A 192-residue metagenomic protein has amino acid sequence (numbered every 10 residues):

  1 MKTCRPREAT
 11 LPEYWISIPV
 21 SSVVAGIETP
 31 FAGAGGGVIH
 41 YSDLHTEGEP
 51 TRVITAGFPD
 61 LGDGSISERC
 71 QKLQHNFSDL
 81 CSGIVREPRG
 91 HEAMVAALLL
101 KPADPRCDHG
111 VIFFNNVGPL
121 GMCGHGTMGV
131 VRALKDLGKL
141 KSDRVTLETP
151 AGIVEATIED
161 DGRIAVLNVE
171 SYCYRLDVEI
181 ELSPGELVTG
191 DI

Functional and structural regions predicted by a protein language model:
W15-R175: A glycine-rich beta-to-alpha transition motif near the start of alpha/beta enzyme domains, typified by
A165-I192: Phosphate/diphosphate-binding glycine-rich loops and adjacent basic-rich segments that engage nucleotide
